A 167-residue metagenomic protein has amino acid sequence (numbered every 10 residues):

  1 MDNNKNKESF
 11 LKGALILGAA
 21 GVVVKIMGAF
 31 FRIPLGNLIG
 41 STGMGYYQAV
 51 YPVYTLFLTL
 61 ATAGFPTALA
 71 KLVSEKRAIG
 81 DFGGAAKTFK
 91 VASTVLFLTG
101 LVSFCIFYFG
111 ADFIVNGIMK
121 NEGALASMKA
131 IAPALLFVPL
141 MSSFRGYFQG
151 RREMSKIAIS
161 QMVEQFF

Functional and structural regions predicted by a protein language model:
M1-M27, G83, K87: N-terminal membrane topogenesis motif
L11, Q48, L69, D81-L98: Interfacial transmembrane-helix starts/ends
G21, K25, P52-T55, V91 (+2 more regions): Residue-level recognition of pore/gate-forming positions within transmembrane alpha-helices of multi-pass
L35-L56: Interfacial/gating helices of multi-pass transporter permease domains
A63-A78: Helix-loop junctions and terminal segments of transmembrane helices in multi-pass membrane transport/translocation
V102-E122: Short membrane-interface helical motifs at transmembrane helix boundaries in multi-pass membrane transporters
K120-S143: Alpha-helical transmembrane segments of multi-pass membrane proteins
V138-I159: Membrane-interface junctions at transmembrane-helix termini in multi-pass inner-membrane proteins
